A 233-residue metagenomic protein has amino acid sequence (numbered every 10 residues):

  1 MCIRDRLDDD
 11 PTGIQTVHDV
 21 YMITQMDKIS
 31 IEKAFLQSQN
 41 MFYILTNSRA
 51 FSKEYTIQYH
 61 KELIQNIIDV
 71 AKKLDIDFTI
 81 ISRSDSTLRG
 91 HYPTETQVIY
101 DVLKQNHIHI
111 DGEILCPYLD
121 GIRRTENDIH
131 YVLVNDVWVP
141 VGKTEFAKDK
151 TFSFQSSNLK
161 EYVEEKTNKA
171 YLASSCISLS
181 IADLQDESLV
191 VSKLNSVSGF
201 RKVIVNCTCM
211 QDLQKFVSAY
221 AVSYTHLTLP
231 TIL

Functional and structural regions predicted by a protein language model:
M1-D5, T225-T231: Conserved small/polar residues in nucleotide/adenosyl-binding loops
R4, Q15-H18, S30-E32, S38-N40 (+3 more regions): Cap/lid and interdomain-hinge subdomains that line or gate substrate/regulatory clefts in soluble alpha/beta enzymes
D10-G13, R49: Short polar catalytic/cofactor-binding loops
T12, L88, T231: Short, glycine/acidic-enriched loop or turn micro-motifs at the edges of active sites
Y21-I23, V98, V132, S218-S223: Short, solvent-exposed amphipathic alpha-helical segments in soluble enzyme and RNA/protein-processing domains
F42-N47: A structural-propensity feature for long, helix-poor, extended segments
M210-Y224, L233: Long, internal scaffold/assembly segments composed of regular secondary structure
